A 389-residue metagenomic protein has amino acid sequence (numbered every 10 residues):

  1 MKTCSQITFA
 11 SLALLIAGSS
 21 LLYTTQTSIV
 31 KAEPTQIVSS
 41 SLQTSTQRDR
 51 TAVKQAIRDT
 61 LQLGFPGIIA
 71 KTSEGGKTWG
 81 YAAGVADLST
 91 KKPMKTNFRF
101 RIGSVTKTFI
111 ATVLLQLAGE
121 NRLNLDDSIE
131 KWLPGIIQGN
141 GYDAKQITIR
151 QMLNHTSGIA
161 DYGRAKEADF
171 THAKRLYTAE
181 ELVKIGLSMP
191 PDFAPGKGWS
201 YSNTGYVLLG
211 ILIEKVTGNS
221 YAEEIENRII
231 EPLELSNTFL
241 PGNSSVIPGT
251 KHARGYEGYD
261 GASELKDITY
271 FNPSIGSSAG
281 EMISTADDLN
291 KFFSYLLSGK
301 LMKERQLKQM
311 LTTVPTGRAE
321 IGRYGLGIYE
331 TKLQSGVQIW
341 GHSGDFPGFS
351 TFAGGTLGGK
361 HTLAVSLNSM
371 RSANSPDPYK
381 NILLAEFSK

Functional and structural regions predicted by a protein language model:
K2-T27: Sec-dependent N-terminal signal peptides of Gram-positive bacterial secreted proteins and lipoproteins
V30-A82, K266-K389: Catalytic loop of the DD-peptidase/beta-lactamase superfamily, centered on the K-T-G motif and neighboring
D49, V53, I102, T106 (+5 more regions): Hydrophobic (often cysteine-bearing) scaffold residues that line and stabilize catalytic clefts of nucleotide/cofactor
I57, G76, K107-I110, L114 (+7 more regions): Residue-level preference for non-acidic, small/hydrophobic
E74, V85, S104-T106, G205 (+1 more regions): A mature extracytoplasmic/lumenal domain signature
G80-A82, P93, R101, S128-K131 (+3 more regions): Conserved beta-strand positions that form and line the central face of beta-propeller blades
D87, N140-S343: Short, surface-exposed loop or secondary-structure junction motifs that flank catalytic or metal-binding residues
T90-Q151, F193-S202, S277, A364: Short active-site loop at a secondary-structure junction that contains or immediately precedes the catalytic residue(s)
